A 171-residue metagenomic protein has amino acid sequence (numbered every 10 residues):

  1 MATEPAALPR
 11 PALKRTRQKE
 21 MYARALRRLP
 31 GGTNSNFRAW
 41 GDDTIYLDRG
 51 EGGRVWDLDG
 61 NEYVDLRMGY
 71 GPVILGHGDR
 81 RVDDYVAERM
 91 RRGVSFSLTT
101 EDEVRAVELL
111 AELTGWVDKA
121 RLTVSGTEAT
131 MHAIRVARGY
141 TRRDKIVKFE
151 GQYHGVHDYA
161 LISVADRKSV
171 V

Functional and structural regions predicted by a protein language model:
M1-W116: N-terminal glycine-rich, Lys/His-bearing helix-loop that initiates the first secondary-structure elements of many
R105-V171: PLP-dependent aspartate aminotransferase-fold enzymes
